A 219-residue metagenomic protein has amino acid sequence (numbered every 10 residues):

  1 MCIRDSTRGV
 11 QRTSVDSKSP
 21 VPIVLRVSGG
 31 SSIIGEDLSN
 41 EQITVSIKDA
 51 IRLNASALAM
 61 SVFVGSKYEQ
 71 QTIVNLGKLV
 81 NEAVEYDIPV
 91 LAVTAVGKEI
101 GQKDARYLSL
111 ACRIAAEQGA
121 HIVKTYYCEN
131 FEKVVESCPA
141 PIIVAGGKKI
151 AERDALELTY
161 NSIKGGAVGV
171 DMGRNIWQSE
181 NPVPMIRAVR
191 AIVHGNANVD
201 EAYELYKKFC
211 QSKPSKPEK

Functional and structural regions predicted by a protein language model:
M1-D5: Conserved small/polar residues in nucleotide/adenosyl-binding loops
T7-I23, L38-I43, V64-E85, T125-A140 (+2 more regions): Active-site-adjacent beta->alpha loops and helix N-cap segments on the catalytic face of soluble alpha/beta enzymes
T7-R8, L25-G29, V62, A92-V96 (+3 more regions): A cross-domain feature marking catalytic cores of carbohydrate-active enzymes and several ubiquitous metabolic/repair
S19-I23, N54-S56, Y86-V90, G119-H121 (+2 more regions): Short, well-ordered coil/turn segments that N-cap beta-strands
R26-T44, G65-Q70, T94-Y107, A145-D154: Active-site mouth loops of central-metabolism enzymes
K48-A120: Conserved anion-binding
L53-S66, Q118, Y127, G147-K149 (+1 more regions): Glycine-rich phosphate-binding active-site loops on the catalytic face of alpha/beta enzymes
I163, Q178-K216: C-terminal helical cap(s) of enzyme catalytic domains, especially alpha/beta-barrels
